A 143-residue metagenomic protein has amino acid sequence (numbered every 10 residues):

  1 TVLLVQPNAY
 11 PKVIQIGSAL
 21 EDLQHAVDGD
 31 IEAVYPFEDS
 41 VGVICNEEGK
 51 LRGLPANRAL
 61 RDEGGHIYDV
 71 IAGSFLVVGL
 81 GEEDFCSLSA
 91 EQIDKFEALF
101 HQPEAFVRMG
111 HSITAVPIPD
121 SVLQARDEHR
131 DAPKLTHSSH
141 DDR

Functional and structural regions predicted by a protein language model:
T1-H129: N-terminal nucleophile
R130-R143: Non-Sec secretion/translocation targeting segments of pathogen effectors
